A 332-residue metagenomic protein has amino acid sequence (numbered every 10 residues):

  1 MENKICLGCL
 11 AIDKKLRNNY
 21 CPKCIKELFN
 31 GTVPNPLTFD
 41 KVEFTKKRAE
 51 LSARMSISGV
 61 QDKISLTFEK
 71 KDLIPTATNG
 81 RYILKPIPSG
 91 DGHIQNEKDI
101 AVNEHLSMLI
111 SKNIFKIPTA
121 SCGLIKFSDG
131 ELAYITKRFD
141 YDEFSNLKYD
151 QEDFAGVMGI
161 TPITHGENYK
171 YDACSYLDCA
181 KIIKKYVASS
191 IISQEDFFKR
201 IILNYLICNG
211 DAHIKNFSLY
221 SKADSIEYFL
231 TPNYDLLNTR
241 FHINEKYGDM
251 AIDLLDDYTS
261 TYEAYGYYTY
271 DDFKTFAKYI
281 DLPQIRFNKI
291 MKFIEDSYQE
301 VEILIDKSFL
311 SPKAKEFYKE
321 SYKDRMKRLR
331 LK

Functional and structural regions predicted by a protein language model:
M1-D40: TRNA-binding/sensing appendages of the translation machinery
M1-G8, N96-D99, K112-I114, G123-D129 (+2 more regions): C-terminal catalytic region of ATP-dependent kinase domains
L28-R48, R81-K85, L109-S111, R200-H213 (+1 more regions): Short, charge-rich amphipathic segments
L37, P75-K85, K170-D178: Active-site-adjacent bridging/hinge elements
L37-S58, P118-T119, K137-L147, C208-K222 (+3 more regions): Charged, low-complexity, helix/coiled-coil-prone segments
E43-G166: Conserved ATP-binding subdomain of kinase catalytic cores across diverse folds
D99-F115, D172-E245: Conserved kinase catalytic-core segment
S128, A133-L206, E263, D271-T275 (+2 more regions): ATP-dependent phospho-/nucleotidyl transfer catalytic cores
